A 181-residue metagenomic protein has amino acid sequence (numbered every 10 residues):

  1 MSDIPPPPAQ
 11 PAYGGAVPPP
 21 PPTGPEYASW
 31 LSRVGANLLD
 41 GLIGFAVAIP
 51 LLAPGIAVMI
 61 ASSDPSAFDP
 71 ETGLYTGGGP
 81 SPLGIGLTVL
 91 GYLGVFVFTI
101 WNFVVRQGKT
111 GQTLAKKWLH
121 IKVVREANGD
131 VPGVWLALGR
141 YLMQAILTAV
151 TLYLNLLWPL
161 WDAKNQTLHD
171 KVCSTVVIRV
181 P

Functional and structural regions predicted by a protein language model:
S2-A149, I178-P181: Short, small/hydrophobic-residue-rich motifs at membrane-helix boundaries and re-entrant hairpins of integral membrane
Y153-P181: Hydrophobic alpha-helical transmembrane segments and immediately flanking/interface helices in integral membrane
